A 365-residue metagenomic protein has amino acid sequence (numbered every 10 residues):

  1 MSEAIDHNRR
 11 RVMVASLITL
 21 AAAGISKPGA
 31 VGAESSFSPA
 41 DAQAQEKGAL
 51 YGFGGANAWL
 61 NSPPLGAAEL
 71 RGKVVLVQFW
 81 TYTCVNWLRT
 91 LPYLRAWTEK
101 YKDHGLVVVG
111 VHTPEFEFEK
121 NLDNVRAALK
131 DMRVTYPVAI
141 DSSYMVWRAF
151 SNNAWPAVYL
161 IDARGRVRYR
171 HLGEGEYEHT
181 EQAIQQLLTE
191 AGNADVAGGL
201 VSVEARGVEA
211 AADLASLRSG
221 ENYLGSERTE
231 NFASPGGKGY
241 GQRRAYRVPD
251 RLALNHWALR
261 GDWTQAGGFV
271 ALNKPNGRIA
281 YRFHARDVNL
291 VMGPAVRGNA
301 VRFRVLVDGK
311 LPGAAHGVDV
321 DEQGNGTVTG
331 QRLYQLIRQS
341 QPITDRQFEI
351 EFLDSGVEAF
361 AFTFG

Functional and structural regions predicted by a protein language model:
S2-L20: N-terminal secretory signal peptides and thylakoid transit peptides that target proteins across membranes
M13-A15, G48-G54, E181-G365: Non-globular targeting/processing and membrane-anchoring segments
E34-A68: N-terminal "domain-start" segment that seeds a small globular fold
G66-V85, V108: Short active-site neighborhood of thiol/selenol oxidoreductases, capturing the structured segment around
G72-V75, H104-V107, V134-Y136, A163: Loop/turn elements at helix/coil->beta-strand transitions in domains of secreted/extracellular proteins
L88-M132, S142-V146, V301-F303: Structural microenvironment flanking redox-active thiols in thiol-disulfide oxidoreductases
D123-I161, L290: Short, internal strand/loop/helix patches that form the active-site neighborhood or redox-interaction surface
V167-L188: Non-catalytic, surface beta->alpha helical segment in thiol-disulfide oxidoreductase systems
